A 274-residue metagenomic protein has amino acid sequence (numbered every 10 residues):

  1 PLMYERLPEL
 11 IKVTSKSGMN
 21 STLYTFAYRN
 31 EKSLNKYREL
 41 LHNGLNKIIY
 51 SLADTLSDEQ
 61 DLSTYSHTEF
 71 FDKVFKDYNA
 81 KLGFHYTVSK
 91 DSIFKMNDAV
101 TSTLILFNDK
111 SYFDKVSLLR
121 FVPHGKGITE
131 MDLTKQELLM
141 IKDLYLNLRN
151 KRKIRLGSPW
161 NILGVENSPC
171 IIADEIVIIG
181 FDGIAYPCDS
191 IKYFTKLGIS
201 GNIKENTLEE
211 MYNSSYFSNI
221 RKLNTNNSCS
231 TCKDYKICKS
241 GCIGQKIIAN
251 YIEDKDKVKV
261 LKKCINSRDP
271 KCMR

Functional and structural regions predicted by a protein language model:
P1, L62-Y65, L223: Conserved phosphate-coordination/catalytic loops
P1-D54: Conserved SAM/AdoMet-binding glycine-rich loop
Y4, N30-N35, N97, E205 (+2 more regions): Structural motif corresponding to alpha-helix initiation and N-cap regions
R6, Y37, K95, E130-M131 (+2 more regions): Residue-level recognition of alpha-helix termini/interfacial anchor residues
L10, K36, F70-F71, S228: Residues within well-ordered alpha-helices
S17, E39-Y186, S190-I199, N206: Radical SAM enzyme [4Fe-4S]-AdoMet core and its adjacent flexible, acidic and glycine-rich loops/tails across
Y24, H85-T87, C232: Short hydrophobic segments within beta-strands
K192-R274: Flexible mid-to-C-terminal extensions adjoining Fe-S/redox cofactors in radical SAM and related proteins
